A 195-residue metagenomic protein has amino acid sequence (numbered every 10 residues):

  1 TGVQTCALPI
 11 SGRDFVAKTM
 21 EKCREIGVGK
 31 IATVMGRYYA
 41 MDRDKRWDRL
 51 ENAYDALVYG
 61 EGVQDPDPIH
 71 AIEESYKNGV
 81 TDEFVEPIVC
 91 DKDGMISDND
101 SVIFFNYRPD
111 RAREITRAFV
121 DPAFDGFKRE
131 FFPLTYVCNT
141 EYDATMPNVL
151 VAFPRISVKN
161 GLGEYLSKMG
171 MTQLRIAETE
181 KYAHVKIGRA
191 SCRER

Functional and structural regions predicted by a protein language model:
T1, Y136-T140: Short internal beta-strands
G2-L8, E194: Short, small-residue-biased leader/transition segments that mark boundaries at the very start of proteins
A7, G36-M41, M146-V149: Short beta-alpha connecting loops at secondary-structure transitions that line or flank enzyme active sites
S11-S97, I103-F104, D110-P133: Long, well-ordered, tryptophan-enriched scaffold segments
I31-V34, C138, L174-E178: General beta-strand structural signal in soluble alpha/beta enzymes
G36, H70-S75, E141, T179-V185: A glycine-rich phosphate-binding loop feature that marks nucleotide/adenosyl-phosphate handling sites
F104-F105, C138: Short hydrophobic-aromatic micro-motifs
R129-F132, A144-R195: Active-site-proximal alpha/beta segments of enzymes that process anionic O-linked groups
